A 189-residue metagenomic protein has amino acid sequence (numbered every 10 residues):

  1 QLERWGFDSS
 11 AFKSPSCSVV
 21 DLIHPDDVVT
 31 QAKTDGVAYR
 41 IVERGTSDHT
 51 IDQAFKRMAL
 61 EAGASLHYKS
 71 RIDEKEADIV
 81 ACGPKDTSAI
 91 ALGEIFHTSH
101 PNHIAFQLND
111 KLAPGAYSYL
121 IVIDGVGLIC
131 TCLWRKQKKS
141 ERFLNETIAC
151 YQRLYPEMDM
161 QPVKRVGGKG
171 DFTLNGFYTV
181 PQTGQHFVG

Functional and structural regions predicted by a protein language model:
Q1-D26, L92: N-terminal FAD cofactor-binding segment of flavoenzymes
D8-K13, P156-G168: Short secondary-structure junctions
D21, Y119, G184: Short, surface-exposed charged micro-motifs
I23-V28, I123-V126: Short acidic-glycine loop/turn motifs at beta-strand connectors
V28-A38: Short amphipathic beta-strand/extended segments with alternating polar/hydrophobic composition
R40-D48: A short, charged, and often flexible helix/loop element on the N-terminal side of the glycosyltransferase catalytic
H49, Q53-V163, F172-V180: Predominantly flavin-linked oxidoreductase catalytic cores and closely associated redox partners
V180-G189: C-terminal catalytic lobe of FAD-dependent flavoproteins
